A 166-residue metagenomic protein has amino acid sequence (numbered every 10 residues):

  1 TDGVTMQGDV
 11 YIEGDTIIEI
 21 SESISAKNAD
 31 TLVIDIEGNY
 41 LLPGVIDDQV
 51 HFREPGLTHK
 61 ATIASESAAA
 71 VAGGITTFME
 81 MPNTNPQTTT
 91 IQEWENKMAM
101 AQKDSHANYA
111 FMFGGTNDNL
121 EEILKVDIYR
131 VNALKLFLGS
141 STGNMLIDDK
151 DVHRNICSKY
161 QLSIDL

Functional and structural regions predicted by a protein language model:
T1-D2, I20, I36-E37, G44 (+4 more regions): Fold-independent oxyanion-binding glycine-rich loops and adjacent beta-strand/coil segments at enzyme active sites
T1-N28: N-terminal metal-binding scaffold of metallo-dependent hydrolase/deaminase domains
E22-S25, Q49-L57, F78-P82, Y109-G115 (+1 more regions): Short, mixed-charge, low-aromatic patches
S25-L41: Active-site metal-binding motif and surrounding structural segment of the metallo-beta-lactamase
N39-D104: Metal-associated gating/positioning segment near the N- to mid-region
T84-E95, A99-L166: Histidine/acidic-residue-rich, glycine-tolerant segments that coordinate divalent metal ions
